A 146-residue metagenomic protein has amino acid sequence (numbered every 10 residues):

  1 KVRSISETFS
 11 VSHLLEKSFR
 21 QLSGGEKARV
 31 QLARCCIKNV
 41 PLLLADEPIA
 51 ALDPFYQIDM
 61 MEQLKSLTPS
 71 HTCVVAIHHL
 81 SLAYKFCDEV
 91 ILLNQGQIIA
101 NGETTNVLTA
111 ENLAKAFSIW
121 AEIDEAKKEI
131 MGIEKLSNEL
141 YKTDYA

Functional and structural regions predicted by a protein language model:
K1-L14: Conserved ABC ATPase "signature" region
S18-L22, E26: Conserved ABC ATPase signature
L43-E47: Catalytic Walker B motif of ABC-type/P-loop ATPase nucleotide-binding domains
Q57-P69: Helical segment within the ABC ATPase nucleotide-binding domain
A83-K85: A short, surface-exposed alpha-helical micro-motif characterized by mixed small hydrophobic and charged/polar residues
N106, A110-A146: ABC ATPase nucleotide-binding domains
